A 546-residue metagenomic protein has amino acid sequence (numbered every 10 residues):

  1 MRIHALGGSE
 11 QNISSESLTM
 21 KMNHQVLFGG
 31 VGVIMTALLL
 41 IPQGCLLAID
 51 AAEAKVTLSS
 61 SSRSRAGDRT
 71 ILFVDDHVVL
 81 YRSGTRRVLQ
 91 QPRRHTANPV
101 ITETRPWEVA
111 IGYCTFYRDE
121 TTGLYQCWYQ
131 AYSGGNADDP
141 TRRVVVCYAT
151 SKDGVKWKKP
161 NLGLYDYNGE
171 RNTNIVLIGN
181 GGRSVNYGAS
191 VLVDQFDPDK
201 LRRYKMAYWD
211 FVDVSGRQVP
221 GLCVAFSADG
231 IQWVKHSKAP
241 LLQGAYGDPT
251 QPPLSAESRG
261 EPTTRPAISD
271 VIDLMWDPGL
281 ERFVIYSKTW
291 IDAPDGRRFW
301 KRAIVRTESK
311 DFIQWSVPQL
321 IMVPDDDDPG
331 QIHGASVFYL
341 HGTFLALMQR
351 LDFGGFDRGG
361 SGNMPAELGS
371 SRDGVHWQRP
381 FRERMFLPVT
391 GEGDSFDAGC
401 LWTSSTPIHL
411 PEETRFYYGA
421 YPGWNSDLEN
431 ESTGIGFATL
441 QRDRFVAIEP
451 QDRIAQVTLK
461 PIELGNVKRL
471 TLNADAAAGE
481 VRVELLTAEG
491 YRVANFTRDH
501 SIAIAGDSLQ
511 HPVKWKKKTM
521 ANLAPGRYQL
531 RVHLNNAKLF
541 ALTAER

Functional and structural regions predicted by a protein language model:
M1-F28: N-terminal secretory signal peptides that target proteins for export/translocation
H4, M35-T36, D153: Residue-level detector of alpha-helical transmembrane segments in integral membrane proteins
G8, M22, L39-L40, A51-A54: Compositionally biased non-globular segments, especially hydrophobic aliphatic-rich helices of signal peptides
Q11, P42-Q43, A48: Local alpha-helix boundary/kink/capping signal
L18-K21, I34, A48: Residue-level detector of intrinsically disordered terminal segments
G30-G44: Bacterial N-terminal signal peptides
I49-R546: Carbohydrate-active catalytic/glycan-binding domains of CAZyme proteins, especially the secreted or lumenal ectodomains
